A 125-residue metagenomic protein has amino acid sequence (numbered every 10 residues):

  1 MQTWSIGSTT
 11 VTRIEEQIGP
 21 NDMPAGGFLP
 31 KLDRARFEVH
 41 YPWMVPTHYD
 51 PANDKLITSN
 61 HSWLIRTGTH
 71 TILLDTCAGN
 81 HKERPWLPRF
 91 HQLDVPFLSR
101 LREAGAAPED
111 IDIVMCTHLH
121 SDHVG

Functional and structural regions predicted by a protein language model:
M1-E103, D110-I113: Metallo-beta-lactamase
I111-D122: Metallo-beta-lactamase
G125: Conserved nucleotide-sugar donor-interacting segment of glycosyltransferase catalytic cores, predominantly GT-B
